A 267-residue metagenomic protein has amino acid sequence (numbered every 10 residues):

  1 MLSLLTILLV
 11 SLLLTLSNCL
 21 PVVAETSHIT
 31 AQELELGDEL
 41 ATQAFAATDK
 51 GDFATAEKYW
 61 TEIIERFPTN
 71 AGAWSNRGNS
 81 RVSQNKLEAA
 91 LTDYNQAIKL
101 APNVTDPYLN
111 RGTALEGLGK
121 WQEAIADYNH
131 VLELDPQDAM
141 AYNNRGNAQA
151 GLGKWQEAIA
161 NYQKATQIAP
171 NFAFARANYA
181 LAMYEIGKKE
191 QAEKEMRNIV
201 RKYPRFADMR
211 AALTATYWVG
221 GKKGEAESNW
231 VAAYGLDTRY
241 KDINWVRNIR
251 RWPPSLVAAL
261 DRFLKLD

Functional and structural regions predicted by a protein language model:
L2, L13-F67: N-terminal leader/linker segments that initiate helical-solenoid repeat arrays
S27-L34, E225-D267: Terminal, low-structured helical/coil segments at or just beyond the last alpha-helical repeat
D38-D49, T61, G72-S83, T92-N95 (+6 more regions): Conserved alpha-helical positions within TPR/SEL1-like repeat arrays
E62-I63, Q96-A97, H130-V131, K164-A165 (+2 more regions): Canonical positions in the second alpha-helix
R66, L100, L134, I168 (+2 more regions): Structural marker of alpha-solenoid helical repeat scaffolds
R201, A207, A211-K241: TPR/TPR-like (Sel1-like) alpha-helical repeat modules
